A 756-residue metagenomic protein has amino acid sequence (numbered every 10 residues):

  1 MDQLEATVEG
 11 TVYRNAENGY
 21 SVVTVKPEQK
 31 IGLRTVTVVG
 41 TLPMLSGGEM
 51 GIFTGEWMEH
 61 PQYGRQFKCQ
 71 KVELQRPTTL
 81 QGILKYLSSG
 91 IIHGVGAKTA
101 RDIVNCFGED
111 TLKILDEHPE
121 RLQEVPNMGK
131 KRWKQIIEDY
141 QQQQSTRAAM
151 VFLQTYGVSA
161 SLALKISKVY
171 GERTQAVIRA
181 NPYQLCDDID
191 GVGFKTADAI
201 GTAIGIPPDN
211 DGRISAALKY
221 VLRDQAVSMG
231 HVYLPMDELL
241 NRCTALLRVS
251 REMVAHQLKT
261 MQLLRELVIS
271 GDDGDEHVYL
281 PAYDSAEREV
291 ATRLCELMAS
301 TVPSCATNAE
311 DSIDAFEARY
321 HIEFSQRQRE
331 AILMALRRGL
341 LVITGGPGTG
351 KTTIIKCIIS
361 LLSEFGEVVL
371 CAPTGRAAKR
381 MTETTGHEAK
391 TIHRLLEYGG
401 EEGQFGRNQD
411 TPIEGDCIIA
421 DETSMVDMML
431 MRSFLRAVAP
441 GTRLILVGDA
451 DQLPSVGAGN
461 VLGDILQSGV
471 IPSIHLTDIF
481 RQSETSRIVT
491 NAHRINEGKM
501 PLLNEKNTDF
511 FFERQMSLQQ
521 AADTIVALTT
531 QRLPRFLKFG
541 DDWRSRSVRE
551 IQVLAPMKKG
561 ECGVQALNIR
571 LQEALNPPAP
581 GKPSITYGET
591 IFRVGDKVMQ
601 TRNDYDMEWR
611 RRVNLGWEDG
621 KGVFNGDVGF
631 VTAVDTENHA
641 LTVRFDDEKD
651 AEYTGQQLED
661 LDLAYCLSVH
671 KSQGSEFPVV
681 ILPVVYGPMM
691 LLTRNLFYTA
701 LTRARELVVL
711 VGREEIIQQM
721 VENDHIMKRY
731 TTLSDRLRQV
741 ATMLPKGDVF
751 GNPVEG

Functional and structural regions predicted by a protein language model:
M1-N308, E755-G756: Accessory, non-ATPase domains that flank or precede helicase/AAA+ motor cores in DNA-metabolism machines
T11, F53, Q600, V631-V634 (+1 more regions): A generic structural signal for residues embedded in beta-strands
G48-M50, G595, G626: Loop/turn positions that initiate beta-strands
G271-G346, T353: Pre-Walker A segment
R329-I332, R337-K506: ASCE P-loop NTPase helicase motor core
A450-K621: Conserved helicase motor core of P-loop NTPases
E497, E618-K621, N625-G756: C-terminal accessory regions
